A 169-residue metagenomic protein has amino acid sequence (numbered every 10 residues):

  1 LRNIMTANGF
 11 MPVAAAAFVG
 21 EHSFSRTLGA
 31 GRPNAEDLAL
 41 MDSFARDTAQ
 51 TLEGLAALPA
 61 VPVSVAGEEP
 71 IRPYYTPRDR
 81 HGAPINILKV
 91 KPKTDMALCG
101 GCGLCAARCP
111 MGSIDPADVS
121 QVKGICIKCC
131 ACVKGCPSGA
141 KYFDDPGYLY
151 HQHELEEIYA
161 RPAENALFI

Functional and structural regions predicted by a protein language model:
L1-G82, D144-H153, E157-I169: FMN-binding flavodoxin-like domain, especially the glycine-rich phosphate-binding loop
A14-H22, T51-L52, P77-K93, A117 (+1 more regions): Short flexible/disordered coil segments
A66-C102, A106-A107: A mid-sequence, solvent-exposed acidic-amphipathic segment
L88-D95, K141, N165-F168: Generic preference for hydrophobic/aromatic residues in regular secondary structure cores
T94, G100, L104-Q121, I125-I127 (+1 more regions): Iron-sulfur cluster-binding cysteine motifs and their immediate structural context in ferredoxin-like electron-transfer
